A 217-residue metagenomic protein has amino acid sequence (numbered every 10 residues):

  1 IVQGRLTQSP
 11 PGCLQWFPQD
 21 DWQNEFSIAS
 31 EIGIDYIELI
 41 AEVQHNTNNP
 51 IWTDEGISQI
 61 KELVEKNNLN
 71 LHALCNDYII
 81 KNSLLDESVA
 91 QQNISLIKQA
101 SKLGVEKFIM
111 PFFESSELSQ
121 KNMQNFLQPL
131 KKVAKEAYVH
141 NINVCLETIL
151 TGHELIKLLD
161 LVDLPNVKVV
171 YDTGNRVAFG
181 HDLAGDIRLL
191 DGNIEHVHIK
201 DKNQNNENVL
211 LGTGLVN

Functional and structural regions predicted by a protein language model:
I1-G4, P10-P11, I37-L39, L71-N76 (+4 more regions): Hydrophobic faces of well-ordered beta-strands that scaffold small-molecule active sites in alpha/beta enzyme cores
I1-S101: N-terminal pre-domain/capping segments
Q3-T7, A41-V43, D77-I80, F112-S116 (+4 more regions): Active-site-proximal loop/turn and secondary-structure-junction residues that shape catalytic pockets, frequently
D20, W52-S58, D86-I94, N122-K131 (+2 more regions): Charged helix-capping and loop-helix junction motifs
N24, L63-N67, K81-V169: Active-site acidic/histidine proton-transfer and metal-coordination neighborhood in alpha/beta enzyme cores
I32, L69, L103, P165 (+2 more regions): Structured loop/turn residues at beta-strand edges in well-structured enzyme cores
T47, L118, E207: Glycine/Thr-rich phosphate-binding loops of Rossmann-like dinucleotide-binding domains
L74, Q128-L215: Acidic/histidine-rich catalytic cores of soluble enzymes
